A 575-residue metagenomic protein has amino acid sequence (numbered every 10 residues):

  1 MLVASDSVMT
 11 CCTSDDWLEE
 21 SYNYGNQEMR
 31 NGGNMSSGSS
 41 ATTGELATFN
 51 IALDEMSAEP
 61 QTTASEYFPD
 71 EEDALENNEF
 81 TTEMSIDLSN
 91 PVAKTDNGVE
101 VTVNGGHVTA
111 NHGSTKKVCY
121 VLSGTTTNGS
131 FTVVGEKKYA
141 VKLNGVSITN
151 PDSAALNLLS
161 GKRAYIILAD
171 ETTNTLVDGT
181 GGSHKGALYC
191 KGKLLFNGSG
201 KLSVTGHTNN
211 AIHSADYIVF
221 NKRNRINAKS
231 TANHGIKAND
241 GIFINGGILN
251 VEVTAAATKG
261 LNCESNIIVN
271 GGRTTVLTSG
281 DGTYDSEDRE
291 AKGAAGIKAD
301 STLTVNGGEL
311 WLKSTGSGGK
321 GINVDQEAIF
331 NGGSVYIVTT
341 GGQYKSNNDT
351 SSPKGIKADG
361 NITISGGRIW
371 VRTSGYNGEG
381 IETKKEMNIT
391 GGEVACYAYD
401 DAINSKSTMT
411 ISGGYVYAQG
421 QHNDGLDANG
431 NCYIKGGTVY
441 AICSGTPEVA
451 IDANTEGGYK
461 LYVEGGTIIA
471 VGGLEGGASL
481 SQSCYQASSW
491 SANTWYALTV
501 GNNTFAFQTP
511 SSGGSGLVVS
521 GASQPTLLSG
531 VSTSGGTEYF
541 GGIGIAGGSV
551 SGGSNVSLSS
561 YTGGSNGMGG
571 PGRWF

Functional and structural regions predicted by a protein language model:
M1-T10: Sec-dependent bacterial lipoprotein signal peptides
C12-F575: A composition-driven surface/loop motif
